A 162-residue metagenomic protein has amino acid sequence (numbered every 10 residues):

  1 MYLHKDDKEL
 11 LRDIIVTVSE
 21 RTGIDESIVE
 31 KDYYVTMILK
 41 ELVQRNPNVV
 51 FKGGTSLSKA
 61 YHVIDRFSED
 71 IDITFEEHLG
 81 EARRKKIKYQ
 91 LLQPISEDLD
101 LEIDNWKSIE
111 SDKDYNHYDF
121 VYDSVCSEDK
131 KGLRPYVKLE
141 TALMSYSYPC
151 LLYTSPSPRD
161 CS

Functional and structural regions predicted by a protein language model:
M1-Y33, K85: N-terminal regions immediately upstream of nucleotidyltransferase
V18-S19, F75-L79, L143: Short, histidine-centered active-site or binding-site loop motifs used for metal coordination, general acid-base
I28, Y33-Y34, Q90-S147: Conserved catalytic core of two-metal-ion nucleotidyltransferases
M37-K40: Nucleic acid-processing catalytic cores of prokaryotic defense/repair systems
V43-I71, E76-E77: Active-site nucleotide-donor binding segment shared across nucleotidyl transfer reactions
Y61-I64, R84-K88, L151: Short, conserved acidic/polar surface loops in the N-terminal third of protein domains
T74-Y89: Catalytic palm subdomain of template-directed nucleic-acid polymerases, centered on the conserved carboxylate motif
C150-S162: Single conserved hydrophobic/aromatic residue that forms the stacking wall/gate of nucleotide- or nucleobase-binding
